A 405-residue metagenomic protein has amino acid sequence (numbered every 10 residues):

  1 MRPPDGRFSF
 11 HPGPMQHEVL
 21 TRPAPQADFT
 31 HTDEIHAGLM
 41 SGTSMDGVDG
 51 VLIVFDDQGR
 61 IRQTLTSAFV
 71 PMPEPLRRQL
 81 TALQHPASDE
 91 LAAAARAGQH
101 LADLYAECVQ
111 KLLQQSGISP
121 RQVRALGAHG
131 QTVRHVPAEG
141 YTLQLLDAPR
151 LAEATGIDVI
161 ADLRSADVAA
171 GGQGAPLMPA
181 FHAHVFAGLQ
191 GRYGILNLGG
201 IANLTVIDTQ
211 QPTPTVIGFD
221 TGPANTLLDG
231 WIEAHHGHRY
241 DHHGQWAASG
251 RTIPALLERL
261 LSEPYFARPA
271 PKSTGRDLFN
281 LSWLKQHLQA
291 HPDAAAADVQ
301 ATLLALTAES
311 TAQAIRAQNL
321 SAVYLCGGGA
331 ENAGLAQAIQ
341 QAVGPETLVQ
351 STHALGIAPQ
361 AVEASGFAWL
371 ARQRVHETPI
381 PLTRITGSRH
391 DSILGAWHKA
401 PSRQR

Functional and structural regions predicted by a protein language model:
F8-F10: Aromatic (phenylalanine/tyrosine) cluster motif
F29, D33-I35, P137-T142, E153 (+2 more regions): Phosphate-binding/catalytic loop of phosphoryl-transfer enzymes
D33-I35, G47-M72, Q211-A308, A312 (+2 more regions): Conserved ATP-utilizing enzyme core subdomain
T43, Q131, G200, G328-A330: Active-site metal-binding loops of divalent metal-dependent hydrolases
M45, A301-A305, H353-R403: Glycine-rich phosphate-binding/hydrolytic loop that grips phosphoryl groups
A82-A97, H238-G244: Short glycine/proline- and acidic residue-enriched helix-loop micro-motifs that form flexible lids or anion-recognition
A87-L146: Short beta-strand-loop/turn "lid" adjacent to the catalytic site in phosphate-handling enzymes
V133, L320-A342: Glycine-rich phosphate-binding loops at beta-strand->alpha-helix junctions
